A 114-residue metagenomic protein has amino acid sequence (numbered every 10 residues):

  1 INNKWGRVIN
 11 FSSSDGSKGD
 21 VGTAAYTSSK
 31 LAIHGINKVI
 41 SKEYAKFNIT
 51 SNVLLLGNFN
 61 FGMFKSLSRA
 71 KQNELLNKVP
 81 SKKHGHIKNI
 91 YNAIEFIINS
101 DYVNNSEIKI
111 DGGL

Functional and structural regions predicted by a protein language model:
W5, K83-I110: C-terminal substrate-recognition "lid" of short-chain dehydrogenase/reductases
I9, S51-L54, F64, N105: Hydrophobic structural elements of the Rossmann-like NAD(P)H-binding subdomain that define the short-chain
S13: Residue(s) in the substrate-gating loop at a strand-loop-helix junction that position the organic substrate next
S17, H34, L55-S66: Short, flexible catalytic-loop segment of classical short-chain dehydrogenase/reductase
S29, N37: Active-site helix of classical SDR
K42-K46: Alpha-helical segment proximal to the catalytic Tyr-Lys
T50-N60, K109-D111: Conserved SDR Rossmann-fold cofactor-binding beta-strand/turn motif
A70-K88: Catalytic Tyr-x(3-8)-Lys segment
